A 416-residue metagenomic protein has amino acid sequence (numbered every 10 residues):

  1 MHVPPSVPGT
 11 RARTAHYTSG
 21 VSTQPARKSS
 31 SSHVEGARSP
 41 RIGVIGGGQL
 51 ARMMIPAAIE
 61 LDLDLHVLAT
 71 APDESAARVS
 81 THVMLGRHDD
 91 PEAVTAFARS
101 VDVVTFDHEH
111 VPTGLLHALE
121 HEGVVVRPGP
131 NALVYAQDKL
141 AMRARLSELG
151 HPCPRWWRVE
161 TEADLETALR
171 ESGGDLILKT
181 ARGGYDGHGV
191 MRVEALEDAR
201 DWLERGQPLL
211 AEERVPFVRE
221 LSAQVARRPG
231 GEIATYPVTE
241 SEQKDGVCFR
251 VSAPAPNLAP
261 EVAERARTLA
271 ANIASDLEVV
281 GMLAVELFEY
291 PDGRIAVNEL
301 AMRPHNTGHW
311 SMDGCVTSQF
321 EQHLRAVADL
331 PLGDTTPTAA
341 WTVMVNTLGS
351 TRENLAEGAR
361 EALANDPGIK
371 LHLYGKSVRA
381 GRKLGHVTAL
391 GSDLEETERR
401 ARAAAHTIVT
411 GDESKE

Functional and structural regions predicted by a protein language model:
M1-A144, E148, A163, V409-G411: ATP-binding N-terminal substructure of ATP-dependent carboxylate-amine bond-forming enzymes
A12, H16, P25-K28, R38 (+1 more regions): Peripheral (often C-terminal) accessory segments that flank ATP-dependent C-N-forming ligase machineries
Y135-S222, A226-I273, A401, A405: Active-site nucleotide/adenylate-binding loops and adjacent lid/helix of ATP-dependent enzymes
R155, D175-L178, L209-E212, L283-A284 (+2 more regions): A short linear hydrophobic-aromatic micro-motif
V225-P229, L287-P291, G375: Short, low-complexity Ser/Thr-rich regulatory SLiMs
A234-P237, L283, I295-E299: Protein kinase-like catalytic core scaffold
E264-V285, P291, A301-R352: Active-site "cap" helix and flanking loop/linker of ATP-utilizing ligase/carboxylase catalytic domains
